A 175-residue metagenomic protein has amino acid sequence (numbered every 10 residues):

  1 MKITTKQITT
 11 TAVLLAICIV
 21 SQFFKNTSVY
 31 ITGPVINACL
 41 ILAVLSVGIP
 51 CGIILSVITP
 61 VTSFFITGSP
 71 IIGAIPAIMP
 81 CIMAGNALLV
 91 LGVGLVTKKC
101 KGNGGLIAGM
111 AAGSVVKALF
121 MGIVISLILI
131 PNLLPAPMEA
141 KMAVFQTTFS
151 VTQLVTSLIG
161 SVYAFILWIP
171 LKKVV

Functional and structural regions predicted by a protein language model:
M1-V175: Loop-helix junctions at membrane interfaces
